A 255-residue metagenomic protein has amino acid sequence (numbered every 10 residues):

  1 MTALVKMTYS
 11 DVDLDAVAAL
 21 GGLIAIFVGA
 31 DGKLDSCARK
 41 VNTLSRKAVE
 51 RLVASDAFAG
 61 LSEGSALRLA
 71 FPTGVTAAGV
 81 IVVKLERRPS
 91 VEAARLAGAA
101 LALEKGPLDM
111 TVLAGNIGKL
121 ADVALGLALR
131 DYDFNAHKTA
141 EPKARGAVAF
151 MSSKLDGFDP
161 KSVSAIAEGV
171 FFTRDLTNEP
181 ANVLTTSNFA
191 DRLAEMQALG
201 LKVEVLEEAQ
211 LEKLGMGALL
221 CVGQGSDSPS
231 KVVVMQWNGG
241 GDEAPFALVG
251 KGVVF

Functional and structural regions predicted by a protein language model:
M1-P245, V249-G252: Short amphipathic alpha-helical segment within the helicase RecA-like ATPase core that mediates nucleic-acid
F255: Active-site histidine-acidic residue metal-binding/catalytic motifs, centered on HxH/HExxH-like signatures
